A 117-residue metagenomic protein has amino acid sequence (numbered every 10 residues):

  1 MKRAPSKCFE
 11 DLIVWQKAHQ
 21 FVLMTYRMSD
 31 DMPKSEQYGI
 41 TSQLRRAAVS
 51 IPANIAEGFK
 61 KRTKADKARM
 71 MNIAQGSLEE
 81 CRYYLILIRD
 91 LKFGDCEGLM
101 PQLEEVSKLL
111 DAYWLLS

Functional and structural regions predicted by a protein language model:
M1-S117: Amphipathic alpha-helical assembly/interaction segments
